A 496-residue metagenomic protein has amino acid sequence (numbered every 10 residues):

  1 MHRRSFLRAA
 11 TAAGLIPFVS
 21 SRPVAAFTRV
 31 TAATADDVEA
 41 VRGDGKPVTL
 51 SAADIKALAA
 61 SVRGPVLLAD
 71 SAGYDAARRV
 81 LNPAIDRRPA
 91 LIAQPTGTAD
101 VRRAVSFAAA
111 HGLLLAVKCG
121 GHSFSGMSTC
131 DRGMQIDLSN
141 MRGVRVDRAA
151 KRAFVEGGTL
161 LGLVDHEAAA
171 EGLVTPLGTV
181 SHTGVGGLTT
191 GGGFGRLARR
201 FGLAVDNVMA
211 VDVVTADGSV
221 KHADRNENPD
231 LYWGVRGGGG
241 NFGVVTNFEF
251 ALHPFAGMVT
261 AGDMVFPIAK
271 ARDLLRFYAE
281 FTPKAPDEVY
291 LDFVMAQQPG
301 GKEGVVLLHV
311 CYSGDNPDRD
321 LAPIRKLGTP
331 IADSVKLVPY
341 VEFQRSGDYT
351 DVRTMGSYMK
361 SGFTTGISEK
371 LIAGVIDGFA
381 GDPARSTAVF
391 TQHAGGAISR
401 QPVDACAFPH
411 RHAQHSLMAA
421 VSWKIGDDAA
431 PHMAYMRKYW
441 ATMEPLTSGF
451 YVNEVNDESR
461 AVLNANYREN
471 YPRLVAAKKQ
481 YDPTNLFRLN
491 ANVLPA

Functional and structural regions predicted by a protein language model:
H2-A496: Soluble FAD-dependent oxygen oxidases
